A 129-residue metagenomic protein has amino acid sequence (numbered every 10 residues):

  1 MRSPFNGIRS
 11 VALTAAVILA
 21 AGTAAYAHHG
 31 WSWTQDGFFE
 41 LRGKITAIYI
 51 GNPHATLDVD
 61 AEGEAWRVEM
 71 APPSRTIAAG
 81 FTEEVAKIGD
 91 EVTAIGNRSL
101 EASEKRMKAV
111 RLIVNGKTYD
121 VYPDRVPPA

Functional and structural regions predicted by a protein language model:
R2-L13: Bacterial N-terminal signal peptides that target proteins for export
V11-G22: Bacterial N-terminal signal peptides
A25-F39: Short boundary/loop segments of OB/S1/cold-shock single-stranded nucleic-acid-binding domains
G43-I45, E91: Conserved hydrophobic positions within beta-strands
G51-D60: Short aromatic-glycine-enriched beta-strand elements
E64-P73: A short macromolecule-binding patch
A78-A94: Short nucleic-acid-contacting surface segments enriched for D/E, G, S/T with interspersed K/R
S99-P123: OB-fold/S1-family single-stranded nucleic acid-binding modules
